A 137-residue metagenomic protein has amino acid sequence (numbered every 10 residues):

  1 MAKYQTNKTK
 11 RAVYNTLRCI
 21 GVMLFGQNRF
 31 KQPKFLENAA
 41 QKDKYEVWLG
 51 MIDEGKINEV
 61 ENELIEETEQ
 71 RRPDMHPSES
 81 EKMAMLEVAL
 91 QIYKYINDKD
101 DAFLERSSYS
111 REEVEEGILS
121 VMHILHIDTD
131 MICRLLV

Functional and structural regions predicted by a protein language model:
A2-V137: Non-catalytic amphipathic alpha-helical adaptor/oligomerization segments
